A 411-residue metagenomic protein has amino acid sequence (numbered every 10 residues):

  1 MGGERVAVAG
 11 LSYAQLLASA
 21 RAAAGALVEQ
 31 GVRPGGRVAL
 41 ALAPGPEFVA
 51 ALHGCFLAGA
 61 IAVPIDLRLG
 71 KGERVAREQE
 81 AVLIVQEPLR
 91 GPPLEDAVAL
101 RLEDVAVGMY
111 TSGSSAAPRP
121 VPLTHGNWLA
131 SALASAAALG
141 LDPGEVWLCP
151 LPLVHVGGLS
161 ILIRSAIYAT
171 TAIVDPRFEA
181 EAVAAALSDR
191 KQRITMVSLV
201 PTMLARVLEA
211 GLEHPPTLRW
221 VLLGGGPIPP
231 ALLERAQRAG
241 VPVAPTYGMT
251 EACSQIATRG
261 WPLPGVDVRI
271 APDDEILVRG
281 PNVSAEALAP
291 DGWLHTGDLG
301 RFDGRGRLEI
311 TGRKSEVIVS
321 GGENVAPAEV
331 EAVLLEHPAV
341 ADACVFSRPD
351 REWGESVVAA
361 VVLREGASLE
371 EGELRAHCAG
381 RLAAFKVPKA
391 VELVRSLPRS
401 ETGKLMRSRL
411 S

Functional and structural regions predicted by a protein language model:
G3-V6, P92-Y110, A117, G126 (+1 more regions): Conserved pre-ATP/AMP-binding loop-to-beta segment of ANL
E4-V32, G36-A39, A43-G45, G72-R74 (+2 more regions): Conserved AMP-binding/adenylate-forming core of the ANL superfamily
V8, A39-A41, F48, L52 (+5 more regions): Short beta-strand->loop structural element characteristic of the AMP-binding/adenylate-forming
G10-A14, A106-L133: Conserved AMP-binding A3 loop
L129-V146, V154-M196, A210: Conserved AMP-binding/adenylation subdomain of ANL enzymes
I194-L199, M203-R259, D267-R269: Gly/Ser/Thr-rich phosphate-binding loop
P242, W261-G265, R269-T296, R301 (+2 more regions): Conserved ATP/PPi-binding loop(s) of AMP-dependent carboxylate-activating enzymes
G280, L299-K386, S396-P398, G403 (+1 more regions): AMP-binding/adenylate-forming catalytic core of the ANL superfamily
